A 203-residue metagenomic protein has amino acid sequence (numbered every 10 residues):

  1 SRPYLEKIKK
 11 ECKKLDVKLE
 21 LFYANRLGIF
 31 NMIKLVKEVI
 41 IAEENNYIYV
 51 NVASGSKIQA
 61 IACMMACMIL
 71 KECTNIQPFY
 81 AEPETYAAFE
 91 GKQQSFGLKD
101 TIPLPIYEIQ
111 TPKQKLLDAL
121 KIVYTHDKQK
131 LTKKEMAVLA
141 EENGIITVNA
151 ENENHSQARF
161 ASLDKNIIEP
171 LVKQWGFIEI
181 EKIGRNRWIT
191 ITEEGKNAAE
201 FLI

Functional and structural regions predicted by a protein language model:
S1-Y47, I61-I203: Long, low-complexity, Lys/Arg-enriched
Y47-A53: Short glycine-rich phosphate-binding loop at a beta-alpha junction
G55-I58: Polyanion-engaging groove/track-forming segments
